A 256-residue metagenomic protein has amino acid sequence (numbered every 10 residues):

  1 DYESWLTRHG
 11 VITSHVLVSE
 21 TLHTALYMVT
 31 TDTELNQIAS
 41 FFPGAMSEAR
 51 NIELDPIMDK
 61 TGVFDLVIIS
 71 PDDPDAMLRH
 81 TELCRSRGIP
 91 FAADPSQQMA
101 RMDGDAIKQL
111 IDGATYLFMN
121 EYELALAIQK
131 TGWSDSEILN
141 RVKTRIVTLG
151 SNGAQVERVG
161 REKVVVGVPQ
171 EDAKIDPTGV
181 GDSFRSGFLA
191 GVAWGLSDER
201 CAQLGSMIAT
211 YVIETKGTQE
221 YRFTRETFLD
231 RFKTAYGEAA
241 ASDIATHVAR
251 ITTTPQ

Functional and structural regions predicted by a protein language model:
D1-D65, L229-Q256: Conserved N-terminal subdomain of the carbohydrate kinase-like
H15, L66-S70, A92-D94: Short catalytic-loop micro-motif centered on adjacent basic/acidic residues
E48, M77-L78, A127, Q155 (+1 more regions): Glycine/Thr-rich phosphate-binding loops of Rossmann-like dinucleotide-binding domains
K60-V63, L78-F91: Glycosyltransferases and closely related glycan-assembly transferases that use nucleotide-activated donors
P71-A76, S96-A100: Short beta->alpha connector loops
R85-P90, S96-V166, A173: Conserved phosphate/ATP/ADP-binding segment of small-molecule kinases
G132-Q256: Conserved phosphate-binding/catalytic region of the ribokinase-like
